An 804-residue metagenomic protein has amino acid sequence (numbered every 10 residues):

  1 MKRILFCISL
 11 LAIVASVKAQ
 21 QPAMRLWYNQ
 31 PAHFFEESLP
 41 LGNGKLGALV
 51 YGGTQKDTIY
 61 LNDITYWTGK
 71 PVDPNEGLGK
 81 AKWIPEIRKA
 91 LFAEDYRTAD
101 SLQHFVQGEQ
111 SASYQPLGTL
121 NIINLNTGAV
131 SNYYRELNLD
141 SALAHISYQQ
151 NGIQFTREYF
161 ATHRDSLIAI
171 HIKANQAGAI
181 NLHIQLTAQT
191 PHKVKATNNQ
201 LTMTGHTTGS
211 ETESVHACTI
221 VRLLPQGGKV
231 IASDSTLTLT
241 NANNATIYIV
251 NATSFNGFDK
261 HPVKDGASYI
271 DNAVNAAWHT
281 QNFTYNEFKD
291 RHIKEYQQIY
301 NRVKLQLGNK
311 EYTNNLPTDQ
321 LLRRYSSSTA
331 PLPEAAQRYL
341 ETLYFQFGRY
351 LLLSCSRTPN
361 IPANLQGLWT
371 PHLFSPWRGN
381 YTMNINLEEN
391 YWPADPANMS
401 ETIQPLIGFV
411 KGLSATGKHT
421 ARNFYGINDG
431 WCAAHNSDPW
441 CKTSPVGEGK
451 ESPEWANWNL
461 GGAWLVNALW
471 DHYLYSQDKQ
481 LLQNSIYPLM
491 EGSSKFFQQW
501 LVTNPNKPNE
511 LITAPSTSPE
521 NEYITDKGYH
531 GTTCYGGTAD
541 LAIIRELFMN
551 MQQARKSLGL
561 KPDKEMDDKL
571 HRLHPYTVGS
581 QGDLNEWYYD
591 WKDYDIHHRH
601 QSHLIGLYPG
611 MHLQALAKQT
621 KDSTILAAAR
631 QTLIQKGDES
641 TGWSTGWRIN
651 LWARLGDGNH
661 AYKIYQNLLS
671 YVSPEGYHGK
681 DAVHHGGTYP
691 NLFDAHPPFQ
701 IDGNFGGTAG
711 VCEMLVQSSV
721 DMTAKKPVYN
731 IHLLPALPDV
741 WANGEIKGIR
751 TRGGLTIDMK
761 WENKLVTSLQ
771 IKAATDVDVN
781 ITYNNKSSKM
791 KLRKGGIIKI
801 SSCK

Functional and structural regions predicted by a protein language model:
M1-Q21: Bacterial Sec-dependent N-terminal signal peptides
Q20-E454, L460, D471-Y473, E491-S494 (+11 more regions): Aromatic-residue-lined binding/catalytic grooves and analogous aromatic/hydrophobic interfacial grooves in multimeric
W27, P362-N380, F497-E520, W587 (+2 more regions): Short, surface-exposed recognition loops and adjoining beta-strand edges that mediate ligand/DNA contacts, enriched
N301, L353-S356, Q499-V502, N506 (+1 more regions): Charged/polar positions within long, soluble alpha-helices
I385-D395, N459-W470, A539-M549, S602-M611 (+2 more regions): Well-ordered alpha-helical segments within folded domains of soluble proteins
W470-S476, L481, S485, S493-T503 (+3 more regions): Non-catalytic carbohydrate-binding regions of carbohydrate-active enzymes
D478, Y487, P508-E510: Loop/turn elements at helix/coil->beta-strand transitions in domains of secreted/extracellular proteins
K495-A554: Acidic/histidine-rich catalytic neighborhood
